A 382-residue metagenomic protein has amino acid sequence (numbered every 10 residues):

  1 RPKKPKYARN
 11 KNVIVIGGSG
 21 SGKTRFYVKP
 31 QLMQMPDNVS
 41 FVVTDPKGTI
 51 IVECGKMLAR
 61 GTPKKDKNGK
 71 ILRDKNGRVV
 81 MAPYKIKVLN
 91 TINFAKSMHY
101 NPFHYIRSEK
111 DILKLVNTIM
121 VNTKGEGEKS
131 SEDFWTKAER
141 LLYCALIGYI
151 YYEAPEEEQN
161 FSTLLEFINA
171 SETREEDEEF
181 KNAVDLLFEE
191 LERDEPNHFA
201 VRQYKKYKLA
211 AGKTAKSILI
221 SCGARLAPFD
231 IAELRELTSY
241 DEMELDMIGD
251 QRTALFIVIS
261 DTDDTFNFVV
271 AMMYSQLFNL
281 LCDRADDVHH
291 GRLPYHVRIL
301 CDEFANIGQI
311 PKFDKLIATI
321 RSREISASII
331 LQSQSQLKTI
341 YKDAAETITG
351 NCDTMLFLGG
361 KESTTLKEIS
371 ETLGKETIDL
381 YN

Functional and structural regions predicted by a protein language model:
K4-I325, I340, G350, K361: P-loop NTPase motor domains
I317-N382: Conserved ATP-driven motor cores of ASCE-family P-loop NTPases powering translocation/secretion/packaging/pilus
